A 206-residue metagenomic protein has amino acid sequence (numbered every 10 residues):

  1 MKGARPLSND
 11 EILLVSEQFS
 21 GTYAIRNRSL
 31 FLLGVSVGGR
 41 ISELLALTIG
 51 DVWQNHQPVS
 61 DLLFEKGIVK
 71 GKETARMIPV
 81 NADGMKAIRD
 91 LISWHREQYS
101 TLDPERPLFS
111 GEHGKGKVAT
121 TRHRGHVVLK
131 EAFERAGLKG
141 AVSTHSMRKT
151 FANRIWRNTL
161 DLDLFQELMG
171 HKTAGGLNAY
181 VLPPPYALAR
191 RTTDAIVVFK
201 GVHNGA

Functional and structural regions predicted by a protein language model:
M1-L13, K72-A82: DNA breakage-rejoining catalytic core of tyrosine-based enzymes
M1-P6, I196-A206: C-terminal secondary-structure termini that scaffold catalytic or DNA-interacting sites
N9-V37, I41: Basic, Lys/Arg- and aromatic-enriched nucleic-acid-binding interface segment
E43-L45, A141-V142, A152, L160-H171: Active-site-proximal segment of tyrosine recombinases
A46-A82: Conserved tyrosine-mediated DNA breakage-rejoining catalytic core shared by Y-recombinases
V52-Q57, D161-V181, G205: Short, polar N-cap/turn motifs at the start of nucleic acid-interacting alpha helices
F64, I68-K70, M169-D194: Catalytic-site neighborhood detector that most strongly recognizes the C-terminal catalytic loop/helix of tyrosine
V69-D90, E105-K130: C-terminal catalytic core of Y-nucleophile DNA break-rejoin enzymes
